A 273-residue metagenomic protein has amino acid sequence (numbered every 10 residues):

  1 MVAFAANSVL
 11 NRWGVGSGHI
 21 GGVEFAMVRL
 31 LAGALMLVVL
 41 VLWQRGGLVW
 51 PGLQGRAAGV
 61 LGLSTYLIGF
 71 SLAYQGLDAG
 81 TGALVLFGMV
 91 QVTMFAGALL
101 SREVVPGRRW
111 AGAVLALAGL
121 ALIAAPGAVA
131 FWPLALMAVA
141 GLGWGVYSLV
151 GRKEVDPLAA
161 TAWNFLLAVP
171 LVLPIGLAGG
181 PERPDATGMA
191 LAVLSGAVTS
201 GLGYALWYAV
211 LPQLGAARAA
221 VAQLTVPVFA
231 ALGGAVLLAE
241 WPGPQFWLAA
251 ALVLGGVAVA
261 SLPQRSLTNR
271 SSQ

Functional and structural regions predicted by a protein language model:
M1-M27, L61, T65-G69, A118 (+4 more regions): Glycine-/small-residue-enriched transmembrane alpha-helix faces in small-molecule transporters and effluxers
A3-A6, V38, Q44-L86, F95 (+3 more regions): Specific transmembrane alpha-helical segments of multi-pass solute transporters/efflux pumps, especially DMT/EamA
G14, F25, R29, A73 (+6 more regions): Hydrophobic/aromatic residues within transmembrane alpha-helices of multi-pass small-molecule transporters
G18-T65, V90-G97, G143-Y147, A162-G179 (+2 more regions): Transmembrane alpha-helices of multi-pass small-molecule transport proteins
L30, L224-Q273: C-terminal-most transmembrane helix of multi-pass membrane proteins
G33-A58, S71, L99-W110, A128-W132 (+4 more regions): Membrane-interface interhelical linkers
L37, V41, L63, V105-A125 (+4 more regions): Hydrophobic transmembrane alpha-helices of multi-pass small-molecule transport proteins
L63, G82-M89, G151-A168, S200-V236: Helix-helix packing/entry segments at the starts of transmembrane helices
